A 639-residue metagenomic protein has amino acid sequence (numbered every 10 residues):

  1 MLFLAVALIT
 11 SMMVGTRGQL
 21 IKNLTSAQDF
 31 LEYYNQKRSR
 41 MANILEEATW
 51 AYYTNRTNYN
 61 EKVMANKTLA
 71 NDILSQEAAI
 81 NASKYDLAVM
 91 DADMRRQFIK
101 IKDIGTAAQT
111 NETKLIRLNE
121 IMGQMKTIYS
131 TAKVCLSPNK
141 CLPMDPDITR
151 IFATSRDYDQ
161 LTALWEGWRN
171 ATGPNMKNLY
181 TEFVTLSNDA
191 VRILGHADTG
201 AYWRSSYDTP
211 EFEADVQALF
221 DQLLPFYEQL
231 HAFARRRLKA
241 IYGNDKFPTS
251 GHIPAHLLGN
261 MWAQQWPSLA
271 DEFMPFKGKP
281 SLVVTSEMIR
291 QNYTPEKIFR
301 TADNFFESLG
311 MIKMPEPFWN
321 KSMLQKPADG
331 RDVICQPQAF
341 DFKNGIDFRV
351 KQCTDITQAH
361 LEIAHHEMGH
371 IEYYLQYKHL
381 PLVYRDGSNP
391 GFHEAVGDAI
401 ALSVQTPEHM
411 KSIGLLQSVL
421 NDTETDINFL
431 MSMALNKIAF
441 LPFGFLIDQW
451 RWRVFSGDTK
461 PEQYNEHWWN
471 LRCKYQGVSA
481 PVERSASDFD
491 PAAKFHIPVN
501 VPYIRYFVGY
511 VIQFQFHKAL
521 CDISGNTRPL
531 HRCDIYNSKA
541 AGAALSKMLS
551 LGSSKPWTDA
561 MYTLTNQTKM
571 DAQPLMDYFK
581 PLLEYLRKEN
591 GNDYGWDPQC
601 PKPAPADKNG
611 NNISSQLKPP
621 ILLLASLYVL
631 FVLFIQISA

Functional and structural regions predicted by a protein language model:
M1-A7, L622-A625: Sec-dependent signal peptide recognition, specifically the positively charged N-region followed immediately by
L2, V14-T181, T185, G200 (+7 more regions): N-terminal helix-rich structural modules
L8-K22, N611-N612, F631-A639: N-terminal signal peptide
Q19-A27, N58-E61, I99-K100, D198 (+9 more regions): C-terminal, non-catalytic "cap/extension" segments appended to globular domains
N139-T154, Q160-A163, P174, T181-K351 (+5 more regions): Active-site-proximal, well-structured secondary-structure segments within enzyme catalytic domains
A201, Y374-A399, I413-G414: Post-HEXXH active-site segment of zinc metalloproteases
P295, L309, V333-R385: Internal mixed beta-strand/loop scaffold within catalytic domains of large alpha/beta enzymes
P601-A625: C-terminal GPI-anchoring signal of eukaryotic secretory precursors
